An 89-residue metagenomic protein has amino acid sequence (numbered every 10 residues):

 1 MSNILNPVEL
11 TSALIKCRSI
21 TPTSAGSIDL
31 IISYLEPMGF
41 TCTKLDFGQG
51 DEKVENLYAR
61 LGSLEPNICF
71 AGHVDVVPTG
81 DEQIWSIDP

Functional and structural regions predicted by a protein language model:
S2-P89: Acidic/His- and Gly-rich active-site-bordering loop/insert found across diverse amide/peptide-bond hydrolases
